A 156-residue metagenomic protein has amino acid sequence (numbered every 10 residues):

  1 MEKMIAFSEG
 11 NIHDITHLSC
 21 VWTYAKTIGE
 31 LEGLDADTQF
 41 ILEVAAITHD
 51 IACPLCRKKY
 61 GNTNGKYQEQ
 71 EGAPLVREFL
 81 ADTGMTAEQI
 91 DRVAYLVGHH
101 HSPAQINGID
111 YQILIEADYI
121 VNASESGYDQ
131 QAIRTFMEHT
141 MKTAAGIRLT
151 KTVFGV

Functional and structural regions predicted by a protein language model:
M1-C20, A52-N62: Active-site flanking loop/helix segments enriched in acidic
F7-S19, T23-D35, T48, M85 (+1 more regions): Divalent metal-dependent phosphate-bond-processing catalytic cores, especially two-metal-ion Mg2+/Mn2+ enzymes that act
H17, V21, I41-L42, Q68 (+2 more regions): Generic hydrophobic secondary-structure packing signal
V21-K26, K66-D82: An active-site-proximal "capping" alpha-helix that borders the catalytic cofactor pocket
E30, A52-R57, R77-A81, M85 (+1 more regions): Short helix-capping and hinge/turn segments at secondary-structure transitions, especially at repeat and domain
A36-T38, Q89: Membrane-helix interface segments
Q39-G61, G72, A94-H101, D118: His-Asp-centered metal-binding catalytic motifs of divalent-metal-dependent phosphohydrolases/nucleases
